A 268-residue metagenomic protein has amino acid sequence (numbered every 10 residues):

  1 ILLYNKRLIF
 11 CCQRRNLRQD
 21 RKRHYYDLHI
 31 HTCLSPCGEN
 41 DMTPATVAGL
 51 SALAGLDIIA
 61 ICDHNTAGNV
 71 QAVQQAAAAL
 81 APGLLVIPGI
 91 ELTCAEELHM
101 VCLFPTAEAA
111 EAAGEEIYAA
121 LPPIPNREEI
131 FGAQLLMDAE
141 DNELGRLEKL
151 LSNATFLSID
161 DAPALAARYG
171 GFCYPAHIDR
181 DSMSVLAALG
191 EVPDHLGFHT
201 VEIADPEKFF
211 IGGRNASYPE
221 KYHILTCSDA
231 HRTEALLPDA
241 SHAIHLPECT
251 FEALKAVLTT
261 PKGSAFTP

Functional and structural regions predicted by a protein language model:
I1-L28, T32-L50, G55-L56, G68-A110 (+3 more regions): Charged catalytic cores and adjacent phosphate/nucleic-acid-binding surfaces used for phosphate/nucleic-acid chemistry
S35, I61, L147-L150: Conserved short-loop catalytic and cofactor-binding motifs
I61-H64, I203: Conserved beta-strand positions
P105-E148, E191: Active-site gating loops and adjacent loop-to-helix segments of metal-dependent hydrolytic enzymes
R146-N153, V201: Flexible, glycine/proline-enriched loop segments at strand-loop-helix junctions that form or flank small-ligand binding
A154-T155, S182: A general structural motif
T155-L165: Phosphate-interacting basic helix/loop segments used at nucleotide- and nucleic-acid interfaces
